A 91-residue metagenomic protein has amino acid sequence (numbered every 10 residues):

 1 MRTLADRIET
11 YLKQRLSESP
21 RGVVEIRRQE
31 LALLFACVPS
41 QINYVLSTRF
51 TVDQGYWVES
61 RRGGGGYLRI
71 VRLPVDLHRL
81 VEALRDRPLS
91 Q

Functional and structural regions predicted by a protein language model:
M1-I26: Extreme N-terminal segment that seeds HTH/winged-HTH DNA-binding domains in transcriptional regulators
K13, S40, S47-T48: Residue-level detection of the helix-turn-helix DNA-binding "recognition helix"
V24-F35, I42: A short alpha-helical element within helix-turn-helix/winged-helix DNA-binding domains across DNA-binding proteins
L34, V45, W57: Residues in the recognition helix of alpha-helical DNA-binding motifs
V38, T51-V52, G63-G64, P74-H78: Short, charged/polar surface micro-motifs in flexible loops or helix N-caps
Q41, D53-Y56, L89: Translation machinery proteins
D53-R69: Short Lys/Arg-enriched helix C-cap and helix-to-coil transition segments that create basic nucleic-acid-contact patches
V75-Q91: Helix-turn-helix/homeodomain-like alpha-helical modules used for DNA recognition and transcription-factor dimerization
